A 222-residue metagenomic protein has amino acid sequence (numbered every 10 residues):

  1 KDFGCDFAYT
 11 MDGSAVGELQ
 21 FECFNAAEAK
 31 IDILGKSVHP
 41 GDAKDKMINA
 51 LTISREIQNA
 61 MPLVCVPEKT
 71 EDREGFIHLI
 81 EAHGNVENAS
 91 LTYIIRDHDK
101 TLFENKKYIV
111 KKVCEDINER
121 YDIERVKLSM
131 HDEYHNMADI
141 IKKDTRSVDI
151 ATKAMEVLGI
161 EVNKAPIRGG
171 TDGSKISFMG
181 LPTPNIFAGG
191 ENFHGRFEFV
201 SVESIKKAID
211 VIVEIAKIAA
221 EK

Functional and structural regions predicted by a protein language model:
K1-Y108, E115, R125-V126, H131-M137: Midchain, well-structured core segments that form catalytic/ion-binding scaffolds
E18, G41, M137-D139, D172-K175 (+1 more regions): Short active-site-adjacent structural elements
L19, D45, K142, F199-E203: Alpha-helix capping and helix-loop boundary segments enriched in small/acidic/polar residues
A26-K30, L181-I186: Short coil-to-beta-strand
I48-P67, T101-L102, K107-V113, D149 (+3 more regions): His/Asp/Glu-rich mid-to-C-terminal helical/loop segments that flank catalytic regions of hydrolases
T52-K69, F76-H78, R125, H135-P184: Active-site-adjacent substrate-binding region of metalloamidase/peptidase-like peptide-processing proteins
D116-D122, V157-L158: Short helix-capping segments at alpha-helix termini
